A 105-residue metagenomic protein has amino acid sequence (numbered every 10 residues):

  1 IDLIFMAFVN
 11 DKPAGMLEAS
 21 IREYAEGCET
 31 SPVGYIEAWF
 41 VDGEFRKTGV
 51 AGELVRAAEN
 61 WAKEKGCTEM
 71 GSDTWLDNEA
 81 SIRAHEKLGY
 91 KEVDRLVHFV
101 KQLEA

Functional and structural regions predicted by a protein language model:
I1-S31, Y35-A38, V55: Acetyl-CoA-dependent GNAT
D2, D94-H98: Short hydrophobic/aromatic beta-strand or adjacent loop that forms the aromatic wall/cage of a ligand/substrate-binding
D11, G49, G66, N78: Conserved G/P- and acidic residue-centered "switch" motifs that form tight phosphate/ATP-binding loops in soluble
R22-Y24, V41-E44, D77, E104: Short coil/turn motifs at secondary-structure junctions
E37-V41, K47-N60, E64, R83-K87: Conserved acetyl-CoA-binding loop-helix of GNAT-fold acetyltransferases
C67, E86-R95: Conserved acetyl-CoA-binding loop of GNAT-fold acetyltransferases
S72-I82, V100: Conserved beta-strand-loop-alpha-helix junction that forms the acyl-donor binding cleft
